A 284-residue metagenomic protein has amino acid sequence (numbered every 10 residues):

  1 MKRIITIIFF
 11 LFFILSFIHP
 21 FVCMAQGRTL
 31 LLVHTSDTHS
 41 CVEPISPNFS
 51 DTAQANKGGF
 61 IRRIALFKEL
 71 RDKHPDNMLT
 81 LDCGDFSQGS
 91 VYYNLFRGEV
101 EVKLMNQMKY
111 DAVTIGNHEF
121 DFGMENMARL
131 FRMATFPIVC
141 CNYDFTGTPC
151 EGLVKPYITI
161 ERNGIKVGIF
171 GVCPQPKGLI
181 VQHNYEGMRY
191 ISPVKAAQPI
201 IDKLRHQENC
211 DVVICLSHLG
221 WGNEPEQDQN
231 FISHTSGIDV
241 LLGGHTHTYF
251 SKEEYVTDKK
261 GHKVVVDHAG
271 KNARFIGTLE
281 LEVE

Functional and structural regions predicted by a protein language model:
M1-I4: Positively charged n-region of N-terminal signal peptides that target proteins for export
T6-I7, F67: General helical structural elements
I8-P20: Bacterial N-terminal signal peptides
A25-E284: Acidic, metal/ion-coordinating pockets
